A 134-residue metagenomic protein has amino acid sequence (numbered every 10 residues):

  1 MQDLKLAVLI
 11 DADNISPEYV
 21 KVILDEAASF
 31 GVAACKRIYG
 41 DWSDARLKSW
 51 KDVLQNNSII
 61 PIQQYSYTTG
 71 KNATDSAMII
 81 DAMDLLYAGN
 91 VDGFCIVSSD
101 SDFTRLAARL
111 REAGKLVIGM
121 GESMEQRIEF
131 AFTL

Functional and structural regions predicted by a protein language model:
M1-Y87, A108-R111, L116: Domain-level signal for Mg2+-assisted phosphodiester chemistry and nucleotide/NA-binding surfaces in nucleic-acid
A12, S66, S99, E122-S123: Short, ordered loop/turn segments at secondary-structure junctions
V20, L47, F103-T104, E125-I128: Short, well-ordered alpha-helical microsegments
Y39, D92-S99, L106, L110 (+1 more regions): Acidic beta-strand-to-loop metal/phosphate-binding motif
W42-D44, S101, G121-M124: Short beta-alpha junction loops
M78, S101-F103: Short acidic loop-to-helix transition motifs that present clustered carboxylates
A107-L134: VWA/integrin I-like adhesion module and closely mimicked acidic/polar interface patches used
